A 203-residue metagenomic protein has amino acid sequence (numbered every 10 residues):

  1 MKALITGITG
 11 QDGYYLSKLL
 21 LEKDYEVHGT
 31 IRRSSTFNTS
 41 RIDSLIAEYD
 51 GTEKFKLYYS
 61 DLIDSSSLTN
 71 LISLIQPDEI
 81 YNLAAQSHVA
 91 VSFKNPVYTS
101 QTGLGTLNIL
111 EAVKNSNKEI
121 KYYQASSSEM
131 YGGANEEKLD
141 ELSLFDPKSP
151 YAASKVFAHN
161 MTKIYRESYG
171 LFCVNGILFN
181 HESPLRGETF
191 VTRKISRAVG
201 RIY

Functional and structural regions predicted by a protein language model:
M1-S183, V199: N-terminal Rossmann-like NAD(P)+-binding domain of SDR-like oxidoreductases, especially those catalyzing
S196-Y203: Regular secondary-structure segments
